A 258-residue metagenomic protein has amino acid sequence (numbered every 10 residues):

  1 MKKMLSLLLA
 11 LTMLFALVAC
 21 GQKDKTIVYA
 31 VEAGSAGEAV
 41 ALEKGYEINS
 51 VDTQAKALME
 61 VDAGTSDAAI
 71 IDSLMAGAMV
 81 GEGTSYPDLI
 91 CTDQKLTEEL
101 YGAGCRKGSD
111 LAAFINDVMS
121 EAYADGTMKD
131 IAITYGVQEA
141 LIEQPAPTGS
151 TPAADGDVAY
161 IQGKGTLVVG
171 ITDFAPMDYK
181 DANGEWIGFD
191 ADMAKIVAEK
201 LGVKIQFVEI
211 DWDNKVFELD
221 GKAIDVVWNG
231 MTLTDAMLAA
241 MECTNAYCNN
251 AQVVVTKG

Functional and structural regions predicted by a protein language model:
M1-L9: Positively charged n-region of N-terminal signal peptides that target proteins for export
A16-A19: C-terminal motif of bacterial Sec signal peptides marking the signal peptidase cleavage site
G21-K23: Bacterial signal peptide processing site
K25-D88, G108-S109, T232, N245 (+1 more regions): Pocket-lining segment of extracytoplasmic ligand-binding domains
E38-I48, D88, M119-A159, G163: Ligand-binding clefts/hinges and TM-proximal coupling segments of bilobed small-molecule sensing domains
K44-Q54, L58-E60, D72, D130 (+2 more regions): Extracytoplasmic small-molecule ligand-binding "clamshell" domains of the periplasmic binding protein/Venus flytrap
G77-E98, K195, E199, K204-G258: Acidic, polar ligand-binding/catalytic clefts
E98-V118, Q252-G258: A bilobed periplasmic-binding-protein/Venus flytrap-type ligand-binding module shared by bacterial periplasmic
